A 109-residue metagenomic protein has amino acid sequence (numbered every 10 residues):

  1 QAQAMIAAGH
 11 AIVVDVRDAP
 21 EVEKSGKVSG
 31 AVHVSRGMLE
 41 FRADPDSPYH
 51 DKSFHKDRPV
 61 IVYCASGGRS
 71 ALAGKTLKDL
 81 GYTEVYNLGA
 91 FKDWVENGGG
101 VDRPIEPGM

Functional and structural regions predicted by a protein language model:
Q1-A11, P20-P59, G68-M109: Rhodanese-like catalytic fold shared by cysteine-dependent sulfurtransferases and DSP/PTP-type phosphatases
V13-D15: Structural scaffold elements adjacent to functional motifs in cytosolic proteins
Y63: Short, surface-exposed ligand- or partner-binding patches at beta-edge/loop junctions that are enriched in aromatics
